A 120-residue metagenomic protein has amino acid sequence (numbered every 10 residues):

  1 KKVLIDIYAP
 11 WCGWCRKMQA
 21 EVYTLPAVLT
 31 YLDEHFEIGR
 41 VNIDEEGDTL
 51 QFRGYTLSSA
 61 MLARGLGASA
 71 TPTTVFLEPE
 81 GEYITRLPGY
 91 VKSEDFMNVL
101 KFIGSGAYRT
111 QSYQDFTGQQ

Functional and structural regions predicted by a protein language model:
K1-G13, I38: Short active-site neighborhood of thiol/selenol oxidoreductases, capturing the structured segment around
A9-W14, E21-V22, I43-G47, T73 (+1 more regions): Solvent-exposed loop/turn segments at secondary-structure junctions within structured extracellular/periplasmic domains
G13-R16, T30, E94-K101: Solvent-exposed, polar/charged alpha-helical surfaces in well-ordered, non-transmembrane soluble domains, broadly
C15-D33: Typically the conserved alpha-helix immediately C-terminal to a functionally engaged Cys/Sec in thioredoxin-like
E21-Y23, M61-R109: Non-catalytic, surface beta->alpha helical segment in thiol-disulfide oxidoreductase systems
Y31, V41-S69: Structural alpha/beta surface segment adjacent to cysteine/selenocysteine redox centers across thiol/disulfide enzymes
H35-F36, I103, Q120: Alpha-helix boundary/capping residues
G106-Q120: Flexible coil segments in periplasmic/lumen-exposed cytochrome c-class electron-transfer proteins
